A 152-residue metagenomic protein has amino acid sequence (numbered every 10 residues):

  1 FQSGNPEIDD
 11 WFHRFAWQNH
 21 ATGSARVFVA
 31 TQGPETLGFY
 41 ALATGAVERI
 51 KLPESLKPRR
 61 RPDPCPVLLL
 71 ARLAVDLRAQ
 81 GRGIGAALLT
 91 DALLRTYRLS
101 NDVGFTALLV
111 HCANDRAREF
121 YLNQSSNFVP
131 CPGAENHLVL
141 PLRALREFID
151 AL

Functional and structural regions predicted by a protein language model:
F1-R82, A86-L109, A113-L152: Non-catalytic substrate-recognition and accessory regions of acyl/acetyltransferase enzymes
